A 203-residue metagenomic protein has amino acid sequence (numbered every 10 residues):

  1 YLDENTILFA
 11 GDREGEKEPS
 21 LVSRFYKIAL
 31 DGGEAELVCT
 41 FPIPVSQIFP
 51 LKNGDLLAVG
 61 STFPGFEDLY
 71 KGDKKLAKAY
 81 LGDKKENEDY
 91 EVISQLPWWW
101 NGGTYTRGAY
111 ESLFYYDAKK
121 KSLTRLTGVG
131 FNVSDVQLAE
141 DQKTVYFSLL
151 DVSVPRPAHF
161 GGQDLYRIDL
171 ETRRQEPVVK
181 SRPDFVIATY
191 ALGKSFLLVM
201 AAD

Functional and structural regions predicted by a protein language model:
Y1-A10, A35, P42-V59, E86 (+6 more regions): Conserved beta-propeller blade repeats
Y1-G15, S23-R24, I28: N-terminal cofactor/phosphate-binding cores enriched in small/glycine residues, especially glycine-rich loops such as
E16-P19, P155-P157: Short glycine/serine/proline-enriched coil/turn segments at secondary-structure junctions
S23-K27, L113-Y115, Q163-R167: Hydrophobic beta-strand positions in blades of beta-propellers and related beta-sheet-rich domains
A29-G33, D117-K121, D169-R173: Short loop/turn segments that connect beta-strands within beta-propeller blades
S61-F114, H159-D164: Predominantly five- to eight-bladed beta-propeller fold
